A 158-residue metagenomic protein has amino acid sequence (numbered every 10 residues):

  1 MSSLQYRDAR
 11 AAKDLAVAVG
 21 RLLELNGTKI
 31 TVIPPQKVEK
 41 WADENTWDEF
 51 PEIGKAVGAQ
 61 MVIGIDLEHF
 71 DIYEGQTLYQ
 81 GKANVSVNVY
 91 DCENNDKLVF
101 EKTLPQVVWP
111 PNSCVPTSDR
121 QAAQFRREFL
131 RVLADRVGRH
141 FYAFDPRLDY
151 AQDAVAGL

Functional and structural regions predicted by a protein language model:
M1-I33, H140-L158: A structural "domain/chain start" motif
S2, Q36, D66-H69, V85-D91 (+1 more regions): A mature extracytoplasmic/lumenal domain signature
A11, L15, V19, T46-F50 (+4 more regions): Stable alpha-helical elements in mature extracytoplasmic
V19, N26, G58-I63, Y79-S86 (+1 more regions): Envelope-exposed proteins and targeting segments
G27, A56, K82, D91-L158: C-terminal/domain-edge helix-coil "capping" segments
K29-D71: Short, solvent-exposed, polar/charged sequence segments at loop or secondary-structure edges
I72-Q76: Extracytoplasmic/secreted cell-surface and envelope-processing proteins
